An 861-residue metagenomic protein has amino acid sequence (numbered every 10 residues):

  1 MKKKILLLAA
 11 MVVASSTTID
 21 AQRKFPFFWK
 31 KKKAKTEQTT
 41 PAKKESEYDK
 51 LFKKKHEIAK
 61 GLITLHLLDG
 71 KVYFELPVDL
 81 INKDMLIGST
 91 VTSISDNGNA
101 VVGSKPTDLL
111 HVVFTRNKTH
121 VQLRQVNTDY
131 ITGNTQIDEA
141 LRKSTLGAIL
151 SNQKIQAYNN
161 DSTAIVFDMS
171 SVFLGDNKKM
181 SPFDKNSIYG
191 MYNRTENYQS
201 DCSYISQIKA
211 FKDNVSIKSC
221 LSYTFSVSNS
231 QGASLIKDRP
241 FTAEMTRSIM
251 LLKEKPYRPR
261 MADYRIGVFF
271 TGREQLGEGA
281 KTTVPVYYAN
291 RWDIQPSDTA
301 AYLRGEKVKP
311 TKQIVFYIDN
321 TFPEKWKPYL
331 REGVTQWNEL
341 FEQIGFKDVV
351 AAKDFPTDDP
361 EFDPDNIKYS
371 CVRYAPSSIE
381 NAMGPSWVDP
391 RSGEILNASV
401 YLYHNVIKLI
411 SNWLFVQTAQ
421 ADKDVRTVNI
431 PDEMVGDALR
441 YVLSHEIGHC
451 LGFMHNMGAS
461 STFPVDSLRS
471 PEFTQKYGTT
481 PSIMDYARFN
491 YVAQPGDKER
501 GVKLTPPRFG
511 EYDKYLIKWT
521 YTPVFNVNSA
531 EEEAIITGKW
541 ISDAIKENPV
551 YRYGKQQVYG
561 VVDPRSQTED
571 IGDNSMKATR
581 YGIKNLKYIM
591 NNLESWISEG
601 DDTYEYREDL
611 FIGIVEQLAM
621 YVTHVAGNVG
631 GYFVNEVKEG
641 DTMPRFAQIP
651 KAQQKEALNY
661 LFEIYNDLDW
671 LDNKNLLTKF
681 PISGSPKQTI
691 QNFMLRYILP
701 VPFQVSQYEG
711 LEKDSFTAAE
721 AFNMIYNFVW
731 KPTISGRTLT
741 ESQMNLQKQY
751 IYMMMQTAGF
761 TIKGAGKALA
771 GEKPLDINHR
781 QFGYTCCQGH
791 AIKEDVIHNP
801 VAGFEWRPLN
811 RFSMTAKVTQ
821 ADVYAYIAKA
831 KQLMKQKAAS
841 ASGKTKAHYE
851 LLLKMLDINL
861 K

Functional and structural regions predicted by a protein language model:
M1-P26: Bacterial Sec-dependent N-terminal signal peptides
R23-F322, L340, V349, F355-L409 (+5 more regions): Auxiliary tRNA-acceptor-end handling modules of aminoacyl-tRNA synthetases
S46, P328-T335, E339, D437 (+2 more regions): Solvent-exposed, polar/charged alpha-helical surfaces in well-ordered, non-transmembrane soluble domains, broadly
H66, F322-Y329, T427, P431-L439 (+3 more regions): Extracytoplasmic/periplasmic, Sec-exported soluble proteins
T335-F346, G448-H449, F453, F489 (+2 more regions): Sec-exported extracytoplasmic/periplasmic mature domains
D354-A375, D437-Q494: The catalytic-center signature of Zn2+-dependent metalloproteases
V388, E394-L402, R440-L451, A493-Q494 (+2 more regions): Extended catalytic-interface subdomain
S460-K861: Conserved catalytic/binding loops enriched for acidic/polar residues
